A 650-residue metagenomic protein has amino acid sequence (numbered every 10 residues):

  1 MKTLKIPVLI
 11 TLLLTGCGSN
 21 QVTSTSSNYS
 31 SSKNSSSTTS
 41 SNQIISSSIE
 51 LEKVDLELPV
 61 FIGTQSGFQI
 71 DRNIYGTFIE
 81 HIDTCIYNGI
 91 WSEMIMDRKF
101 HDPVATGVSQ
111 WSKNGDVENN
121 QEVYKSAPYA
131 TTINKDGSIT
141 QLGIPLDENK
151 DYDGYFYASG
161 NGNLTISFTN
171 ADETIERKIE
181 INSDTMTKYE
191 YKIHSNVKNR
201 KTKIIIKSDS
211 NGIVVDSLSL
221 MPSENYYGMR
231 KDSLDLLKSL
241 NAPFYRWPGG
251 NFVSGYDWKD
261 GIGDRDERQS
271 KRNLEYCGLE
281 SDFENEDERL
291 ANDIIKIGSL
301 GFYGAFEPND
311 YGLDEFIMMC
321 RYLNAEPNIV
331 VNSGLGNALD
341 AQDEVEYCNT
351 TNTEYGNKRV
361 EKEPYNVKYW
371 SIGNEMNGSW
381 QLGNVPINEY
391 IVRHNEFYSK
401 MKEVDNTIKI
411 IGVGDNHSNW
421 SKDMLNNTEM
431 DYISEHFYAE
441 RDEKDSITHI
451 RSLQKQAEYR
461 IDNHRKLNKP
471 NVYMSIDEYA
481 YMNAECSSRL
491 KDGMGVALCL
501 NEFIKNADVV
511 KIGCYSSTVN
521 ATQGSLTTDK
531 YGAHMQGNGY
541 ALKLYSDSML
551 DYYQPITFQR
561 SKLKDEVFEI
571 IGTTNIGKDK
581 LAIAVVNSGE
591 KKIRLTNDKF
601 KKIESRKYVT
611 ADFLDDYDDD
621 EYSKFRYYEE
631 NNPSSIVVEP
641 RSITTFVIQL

Functional and structural regions predicted by a protein language model:
T15-G16: C-terminal motif of bacterial Sec signal peptides marking the signal peptidase cleavage site
N42-N309, E326-N328, Q342, N388 (+6 more regions): Extracellular and organelle-lumenal recognition/adhesion modules and their flexible linkers in secreted
H81-I82, V472-M549, Y553-I571: Aromatic/acidic polysaccharide-binding cleft in carbohydrate-active enzymes
N196, T202, P222-A242, N309 (+5 more regions): An active-site-proximal structural segment forming one wall of the substrate-binding cleft that immediately precedes
T202-D209, Y347-C348, G383-L500, G532 (+1 more regions): Noncatalytic carbohydrate-binding groove/subsite architecture in carbohydrate-active enzymes
S208, P248-G249, E354-V385, F437 (+1 more regions): Active-site groove signature of glycoside hydrolases
D565-F600, V647: Carbohydrate-binding surface patches
K624-L650: C-terminal beta-strand-rich structural cap/linker in extracellular carbohydrate-active enzymes
